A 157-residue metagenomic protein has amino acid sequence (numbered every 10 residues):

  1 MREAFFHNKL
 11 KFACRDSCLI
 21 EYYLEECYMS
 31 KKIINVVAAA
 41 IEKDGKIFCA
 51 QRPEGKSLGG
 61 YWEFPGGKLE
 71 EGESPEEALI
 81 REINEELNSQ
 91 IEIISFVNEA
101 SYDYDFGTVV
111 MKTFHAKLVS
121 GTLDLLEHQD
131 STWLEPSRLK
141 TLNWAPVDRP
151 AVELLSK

Functional and structural regions predicted by a protein language model:
M29-I47, K68: Conserved N-terminal beta-strand and adjoining loop/helix that marks the start of the Nudix/MutT-like hydrolase domain
E42, Q90, E99-T122, D130-T132: Active-site-adjacent beta-strand/loop module that shapes the phosphate/pyrophosphate-binding cleft
K46-E85, S89: Conserved Nudix-box catalytic region and its N-terminal flanking loop in Nudix hydrolases and closely related
P75-I83, F96, F114, S131: Hydrophobic packing within well-folded, soluble alpha/beta domains
H115, D124-L155: NUDIX/MutT-family hydrolases
